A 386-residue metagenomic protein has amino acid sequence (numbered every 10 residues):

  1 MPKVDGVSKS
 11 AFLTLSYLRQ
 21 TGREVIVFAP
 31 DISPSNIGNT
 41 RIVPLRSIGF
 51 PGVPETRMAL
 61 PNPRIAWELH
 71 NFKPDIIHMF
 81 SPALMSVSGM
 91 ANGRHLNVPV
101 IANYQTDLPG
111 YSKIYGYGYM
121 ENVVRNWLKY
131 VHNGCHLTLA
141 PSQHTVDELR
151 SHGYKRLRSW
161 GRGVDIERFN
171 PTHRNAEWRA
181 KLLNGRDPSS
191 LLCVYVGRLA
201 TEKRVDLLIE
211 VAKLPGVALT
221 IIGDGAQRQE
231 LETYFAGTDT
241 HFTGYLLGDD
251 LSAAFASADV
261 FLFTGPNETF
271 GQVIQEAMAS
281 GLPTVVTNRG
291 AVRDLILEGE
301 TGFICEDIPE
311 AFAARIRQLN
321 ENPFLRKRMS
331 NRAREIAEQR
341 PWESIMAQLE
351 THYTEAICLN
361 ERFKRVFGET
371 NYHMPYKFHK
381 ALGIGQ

Functional and structural regions predicted by a protein language model:
M1-P44, W342, N371-Q386: N-terminal subdomain of nucleotide-sugar transferases
A29, R46, R125-N175, A180-K181 (+2 more regions): Donor nucleotide-sugar binding/catalytic pocket of nucleotide-sugar-dependent glycosyltransferases
H132, Y245-L246, A253-A258, L349: Short alpha-helical donor nucleotide-sugar binding micro-motif in glycosyltransferases
K181, G185-G216: Conserved donor-binding/catalytic core segment of Leloir-type glycosyltransferases
Q229-D249: Nucleotide-activated donor-binding/catalytic signature segment of Leloir-type glycosyltransferases, i.e., the conserved
P266: Aromatic "clamp/platform" in nucleotide-sugar-dependent glycosyltransferases that forms part of the donor/acceptor
P283-V286: Short hydrophobic beta-strand element within catalytic cores of glycosyltransferases and related nucleotide-activated
E298-G299, F303-P309, Q318-F324, E338: Conserved acidic donor-binding segment of nucleotide-sugar-dependent glycosyltransferases
